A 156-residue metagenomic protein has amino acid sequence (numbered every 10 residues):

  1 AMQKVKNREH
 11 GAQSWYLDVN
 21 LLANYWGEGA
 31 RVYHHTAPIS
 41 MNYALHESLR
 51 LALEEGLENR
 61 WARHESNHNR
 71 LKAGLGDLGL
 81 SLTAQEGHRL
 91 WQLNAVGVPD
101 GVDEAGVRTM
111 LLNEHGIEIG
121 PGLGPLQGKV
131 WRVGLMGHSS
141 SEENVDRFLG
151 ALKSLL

Functional and structural regions predicted by a protein language model:
A1-A73, D77: Active-site C-terminal subdomain of aminotransferase-like
H68, G87-L93, G124-R132: Small/polar glycine-rich anion-binding or flexible loop at a beta-alpha turn
G79-T83, I117-G122: A short linear hydrophobic-aromatic micro-motif
S81-E114: Conserved PLP-binding catalytic core of the aspartate aminotransferase-like
L111-I119, L152-L156: A common structural junction motif
P125, K129-L156: PLP-dependent enzyme catalytic core of the Aspartate aminotransferase-like
